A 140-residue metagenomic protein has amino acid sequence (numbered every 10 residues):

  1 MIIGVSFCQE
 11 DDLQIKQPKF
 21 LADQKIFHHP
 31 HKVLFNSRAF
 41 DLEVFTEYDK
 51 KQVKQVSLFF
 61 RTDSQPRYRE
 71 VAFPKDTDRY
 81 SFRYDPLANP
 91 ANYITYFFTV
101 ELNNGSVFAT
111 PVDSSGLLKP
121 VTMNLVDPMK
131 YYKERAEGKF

Functional and structural regions predicted by a protein language model:
F7-F140: Glycan-association/targeting regions that enable binding to alpha-glucans and other polysaccharides
